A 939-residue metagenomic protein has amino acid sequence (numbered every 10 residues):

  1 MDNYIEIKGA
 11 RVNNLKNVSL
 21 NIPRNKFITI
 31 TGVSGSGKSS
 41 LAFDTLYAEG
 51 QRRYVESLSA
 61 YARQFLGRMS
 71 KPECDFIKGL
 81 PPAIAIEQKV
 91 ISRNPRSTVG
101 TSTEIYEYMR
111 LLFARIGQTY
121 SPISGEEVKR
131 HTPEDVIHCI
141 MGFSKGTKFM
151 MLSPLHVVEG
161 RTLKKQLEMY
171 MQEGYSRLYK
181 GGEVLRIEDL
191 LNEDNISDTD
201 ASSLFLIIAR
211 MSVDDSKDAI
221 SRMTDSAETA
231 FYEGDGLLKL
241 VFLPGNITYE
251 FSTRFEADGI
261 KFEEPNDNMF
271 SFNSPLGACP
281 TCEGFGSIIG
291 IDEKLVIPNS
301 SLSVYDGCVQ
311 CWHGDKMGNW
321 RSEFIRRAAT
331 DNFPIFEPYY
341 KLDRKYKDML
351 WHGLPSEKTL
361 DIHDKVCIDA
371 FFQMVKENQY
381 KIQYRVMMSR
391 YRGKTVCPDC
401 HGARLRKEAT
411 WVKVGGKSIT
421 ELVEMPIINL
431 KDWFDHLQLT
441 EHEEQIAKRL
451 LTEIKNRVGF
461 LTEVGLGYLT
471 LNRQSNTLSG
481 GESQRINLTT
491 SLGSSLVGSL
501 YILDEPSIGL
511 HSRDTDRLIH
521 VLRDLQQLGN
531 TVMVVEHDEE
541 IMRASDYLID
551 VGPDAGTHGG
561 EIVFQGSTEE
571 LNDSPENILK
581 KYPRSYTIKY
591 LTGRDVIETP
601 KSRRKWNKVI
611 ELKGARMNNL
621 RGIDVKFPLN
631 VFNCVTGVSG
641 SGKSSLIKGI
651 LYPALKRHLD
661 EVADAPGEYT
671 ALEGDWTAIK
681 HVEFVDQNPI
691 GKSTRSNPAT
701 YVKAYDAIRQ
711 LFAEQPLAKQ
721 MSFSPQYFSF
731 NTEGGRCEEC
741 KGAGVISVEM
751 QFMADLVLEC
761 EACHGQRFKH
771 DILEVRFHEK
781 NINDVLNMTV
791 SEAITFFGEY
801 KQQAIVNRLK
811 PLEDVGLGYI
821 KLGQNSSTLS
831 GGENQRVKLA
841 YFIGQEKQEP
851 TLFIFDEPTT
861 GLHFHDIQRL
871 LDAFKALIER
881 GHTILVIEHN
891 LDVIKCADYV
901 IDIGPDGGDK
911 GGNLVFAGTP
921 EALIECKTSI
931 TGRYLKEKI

Functional and structural regions predicted by a protein language model:
M1-I939: Conserved phosphate-binding elements of NTP-dependent enzyme cores
